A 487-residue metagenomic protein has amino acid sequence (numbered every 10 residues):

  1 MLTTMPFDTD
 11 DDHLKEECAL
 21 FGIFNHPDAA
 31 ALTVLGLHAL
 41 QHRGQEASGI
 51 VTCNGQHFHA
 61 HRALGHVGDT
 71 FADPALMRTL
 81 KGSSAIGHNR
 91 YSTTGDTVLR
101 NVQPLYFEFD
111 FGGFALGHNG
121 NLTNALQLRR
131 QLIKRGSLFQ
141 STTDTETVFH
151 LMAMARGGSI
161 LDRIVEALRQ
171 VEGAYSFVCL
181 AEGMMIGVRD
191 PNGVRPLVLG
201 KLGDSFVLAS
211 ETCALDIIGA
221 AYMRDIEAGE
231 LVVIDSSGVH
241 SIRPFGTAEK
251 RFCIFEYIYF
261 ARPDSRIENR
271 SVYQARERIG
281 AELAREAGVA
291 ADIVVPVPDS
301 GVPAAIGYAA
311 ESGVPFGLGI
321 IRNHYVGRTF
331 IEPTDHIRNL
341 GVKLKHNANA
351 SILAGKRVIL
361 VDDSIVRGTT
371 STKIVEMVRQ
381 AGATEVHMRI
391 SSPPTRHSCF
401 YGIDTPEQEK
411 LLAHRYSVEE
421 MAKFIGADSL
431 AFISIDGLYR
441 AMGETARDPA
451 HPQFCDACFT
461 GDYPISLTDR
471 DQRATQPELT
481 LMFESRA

Functional and structural regions predicted by a protein language model:
M1-A228, V233-A291, V297, E385 (+1 more regions): Conserved short alpha-helical segments that host acidic/polar catalytic motifs at enzyme active sites
D28-A30, T93-T94, N124, V194-R195 (+7 more regions): Flexible loop/turn segments at secondary-structure boundaries
S141, E146, F316-G327, F424-M442: A conserved beta-strand->alpha-helix junction
T147-S159, P298, A310-R328: Amphipathic alpha-helical
E166, A214, A221-Y222, I226-E230 (+6 more regions): Phosphate/diphosphate-binding loops
L168, G183-M184, K201, G219-D225 (+2 more regions): PRPP-dependent phosphoribosyltransferase catalytic core
C179, R189, S210, S236 (+9 more regions): Active-site proximal loops enriched in glycine and acidic residues that flank catalytic Cys/His/Asp and coordinate
G313-V358, T369, R396-P406: Short, glycine/charge-rich flexible loops or terminal/linker lids adjacent to PRPP-binding catalytic cores
